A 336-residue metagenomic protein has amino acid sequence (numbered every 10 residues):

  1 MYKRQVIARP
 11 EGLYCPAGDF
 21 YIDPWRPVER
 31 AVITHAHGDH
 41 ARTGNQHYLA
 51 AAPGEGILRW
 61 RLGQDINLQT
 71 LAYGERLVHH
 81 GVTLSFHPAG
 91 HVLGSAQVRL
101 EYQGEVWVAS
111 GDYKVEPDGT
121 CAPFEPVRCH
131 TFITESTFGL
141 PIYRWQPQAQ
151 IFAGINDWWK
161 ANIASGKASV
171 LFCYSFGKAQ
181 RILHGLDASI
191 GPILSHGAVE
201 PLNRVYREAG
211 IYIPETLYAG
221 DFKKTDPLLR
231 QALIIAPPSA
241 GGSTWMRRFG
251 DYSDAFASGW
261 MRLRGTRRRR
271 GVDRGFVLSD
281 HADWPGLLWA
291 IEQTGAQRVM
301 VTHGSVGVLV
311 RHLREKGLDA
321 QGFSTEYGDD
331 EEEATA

Functional and structural regions predicted by a protein language model:
K3-A17, Y21-R26, R30, A36-V170 (+2 more regions): His/Asp/Glu-rich metal-coordinating catalytic cores of metallo-dependent phosphodiesterases/hydrolases acting on
G12-W25, E75-L77, E215-R230, P238-W245: Short acidic low-complexity segments
E29-H35, N45-A52, G63-L71, G81-L84 (+5 more regions): Active-site regions of enzymes building and remodeling cell-envelope glycoconjugates
A41, S95, P117-D118, A179-I182 (+3 more regions): Short, well-ordered alpha-helical microsegments
H47-E55, I133, G191-L202, F256: Short internal beta-strands
G90-L100, Y113, P117-D118, F124 (+6 more regions): Active-site-proximal loop/helix segment associated with metal-binding centers of metalloenzymes
P126, L140-D226, R298-A336: Binuclear metal-ion centers of metallo-dependent hydrolases, dominated by the metallo-beta-lactamase
A188, A219-A336: C-terminal regulatory/interaction regions
